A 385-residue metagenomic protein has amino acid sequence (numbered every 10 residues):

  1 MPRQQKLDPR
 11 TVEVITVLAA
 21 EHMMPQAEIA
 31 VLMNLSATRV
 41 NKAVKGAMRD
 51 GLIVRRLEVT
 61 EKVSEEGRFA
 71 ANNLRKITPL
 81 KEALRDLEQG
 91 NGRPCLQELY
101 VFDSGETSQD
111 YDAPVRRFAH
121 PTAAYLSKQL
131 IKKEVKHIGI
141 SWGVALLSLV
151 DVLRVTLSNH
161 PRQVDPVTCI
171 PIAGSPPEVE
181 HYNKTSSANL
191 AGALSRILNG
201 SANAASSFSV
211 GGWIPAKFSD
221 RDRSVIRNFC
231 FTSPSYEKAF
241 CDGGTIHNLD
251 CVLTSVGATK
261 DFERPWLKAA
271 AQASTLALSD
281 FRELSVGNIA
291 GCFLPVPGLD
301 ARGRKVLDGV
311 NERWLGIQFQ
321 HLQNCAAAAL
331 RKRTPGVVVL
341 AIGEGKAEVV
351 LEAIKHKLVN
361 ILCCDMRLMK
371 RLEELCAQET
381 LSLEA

Functional and structural regions predicted by a protein language model:
P2-H137, T156-N159, G345-A347, H356-V359: N-terminal glycine-/serine-/threonine-rich phosphate-binding loop
P2-P9, V17-E21, G298-A385: ATP/nucleoside-binding phosphotransfer catalytic cores, i.e., glycine-rich phosphate-binding loops
E21-M24, L32, A43-V54, Q129 (+8 more regions): Change "in soluble alpha/beta enzymes" to "in soluble alpha/beta proteins
S36-A37, I138-L149, L153, P176 (+2 more regions): Gly/Ser/Thr-rich loops at beta-strand to alpha-helix junctions that form or flank small-molecule/cofactor-binding
T78-E134, H160-F262, W266-L284, A290: Ligand-binding beta-strand-loop-alpha-helix segment within the catalytic cores of soluble metabolic enzymes
S141-G143, I170-I172, L253-G257, L340-A341 (+1 more regions): Short beta-strand segments
R154-L157, L267-L278, E352-V359, A377-T380: Short, solvent-exposed amphipathic alpha-helical segments in soluble enzyme and RNA/protein-processing domains
P265-L315, C364: Gly/Ser/Thr-rich active-site loops/lids in small-molecule metabolic enzymes that frequently grip phosphoryl groups
